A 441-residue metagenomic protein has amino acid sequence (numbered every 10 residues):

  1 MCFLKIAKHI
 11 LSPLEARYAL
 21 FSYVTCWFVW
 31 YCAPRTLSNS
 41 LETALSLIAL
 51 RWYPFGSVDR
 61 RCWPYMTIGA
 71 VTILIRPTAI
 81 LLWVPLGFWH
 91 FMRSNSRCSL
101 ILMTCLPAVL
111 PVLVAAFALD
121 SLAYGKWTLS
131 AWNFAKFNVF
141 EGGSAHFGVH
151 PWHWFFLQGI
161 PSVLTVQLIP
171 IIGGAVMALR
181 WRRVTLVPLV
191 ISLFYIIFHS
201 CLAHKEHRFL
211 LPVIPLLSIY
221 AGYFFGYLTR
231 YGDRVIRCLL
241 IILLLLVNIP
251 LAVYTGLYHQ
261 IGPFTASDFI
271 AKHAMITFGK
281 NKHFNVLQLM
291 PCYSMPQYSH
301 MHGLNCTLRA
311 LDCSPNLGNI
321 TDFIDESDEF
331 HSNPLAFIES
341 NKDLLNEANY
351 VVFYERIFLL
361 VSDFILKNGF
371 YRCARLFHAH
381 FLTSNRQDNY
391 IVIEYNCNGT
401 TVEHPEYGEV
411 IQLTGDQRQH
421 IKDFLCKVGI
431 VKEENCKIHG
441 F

Functional and structural regions predicted by a protein language model:
C2-A7, L45-P54, V84, F88-F91 (+2 more regions): Transmembrane alpha-helical segments
F3-C26, R237: Transmembrane-helix signature of polytopic, membrane-embedded enzymes that assemble or transfer cell-envelope glycans
S22, V29, L41-V58, P64-Y65 (+1 more regions): Specific aromatic-rich, kink-prone transmembrane helix
P34-L41, H207: Short acidic/glycine- and proline-prone juxtamembrane loop motifs at membrane-interface regions of multi-pass membrane
R51-G69, T78-L113, V176, Y231: Perimembrane helix-loop-helix junctions
V114, L179-W181, L189-L193, I219 (+1 more regions): Signature aromatic-anchored transmembrane alpha helix within multi-pass, membrane-resident enzymes that catalyze glycan
L157-R183, I196: Hydrophobic, aromatic-rich transmembrane alpha-helices and their immediate juxtamembrane boundary segments
D233-E355, Y371, F377-H378, N389-I393: Membrane-embedded, lumen/periplasm-facing catalytic core of multi-pass transferases that use lipid-linked donors
